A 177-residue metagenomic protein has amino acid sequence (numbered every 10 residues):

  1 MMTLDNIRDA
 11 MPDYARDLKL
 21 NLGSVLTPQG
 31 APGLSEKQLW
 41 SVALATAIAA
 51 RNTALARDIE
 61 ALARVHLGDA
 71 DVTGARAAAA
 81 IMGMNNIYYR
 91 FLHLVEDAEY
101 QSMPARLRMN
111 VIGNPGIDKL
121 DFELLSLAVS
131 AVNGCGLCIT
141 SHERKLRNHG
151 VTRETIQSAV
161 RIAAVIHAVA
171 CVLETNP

Functional and structural regions predicted by a protein language model:
M1-P177: Hydrophobic alpha-helical segments
